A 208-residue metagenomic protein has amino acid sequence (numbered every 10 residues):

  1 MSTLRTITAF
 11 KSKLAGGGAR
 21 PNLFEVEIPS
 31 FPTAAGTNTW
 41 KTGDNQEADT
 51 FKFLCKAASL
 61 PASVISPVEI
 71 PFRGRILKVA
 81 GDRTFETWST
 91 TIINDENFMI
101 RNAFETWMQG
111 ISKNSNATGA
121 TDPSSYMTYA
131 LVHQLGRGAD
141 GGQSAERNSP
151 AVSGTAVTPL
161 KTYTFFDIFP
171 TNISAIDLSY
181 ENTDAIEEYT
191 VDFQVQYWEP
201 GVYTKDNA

Functional and structural regions predicted by a protein language model:
M1-A208: Glycine-rich, low-complexity intrinsically disordered segments
